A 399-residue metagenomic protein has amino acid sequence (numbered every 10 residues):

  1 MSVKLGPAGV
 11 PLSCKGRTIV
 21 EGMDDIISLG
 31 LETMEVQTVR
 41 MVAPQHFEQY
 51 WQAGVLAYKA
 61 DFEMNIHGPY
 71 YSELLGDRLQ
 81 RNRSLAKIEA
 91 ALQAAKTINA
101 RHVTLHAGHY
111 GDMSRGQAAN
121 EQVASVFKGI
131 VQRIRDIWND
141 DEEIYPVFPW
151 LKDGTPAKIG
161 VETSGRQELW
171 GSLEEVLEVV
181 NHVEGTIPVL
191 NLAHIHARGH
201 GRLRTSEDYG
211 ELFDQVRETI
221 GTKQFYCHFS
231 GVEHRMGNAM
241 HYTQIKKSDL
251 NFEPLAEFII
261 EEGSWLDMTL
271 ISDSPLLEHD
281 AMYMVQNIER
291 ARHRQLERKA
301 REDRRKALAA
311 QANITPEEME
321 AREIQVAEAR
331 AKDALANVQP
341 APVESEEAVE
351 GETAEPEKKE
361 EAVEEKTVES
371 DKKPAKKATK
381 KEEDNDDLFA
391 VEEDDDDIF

Functional and structural regions predicted by a protein language model:
M1-Q93, I187, R294-P340, S345 (+7 more regions): N-terminal pre-domain/capping segments
V3-G9, M34-V36, M64-G68, V103-L105 (+4 more regions): Hydrophobic faces of well-ordered beta-strands that scaffold small-molecule active sites in alpha/beta enzyme cores
A8-L12, Q37-M41, P69-Y71, G108-Y110 (+4 more regions): Active-site beta-loop-alpha junctions enriched in small/polar residues
G16, S114-Q117, W170-L173, H196-D267: Gly/Pro-rich active-site loop or hairpin
M23-S28, Q45-N65, Q93-T97, Q132-R135 (+4 more regions): Acidic (Asp/Glu)-rich catalytic clusters
K59, L74-V189: Active-site acidic/histidine proton-transfer and metal-coordination neighborhood in alpha/beta enzyme cores
S264-M268, D273-E278, H293, E302-R305: Flexible, acidic glycine-rich loops studded with aromatic residues
E278-A291: C-terminal helical cap(s) of enzyme catalytic domains, especially alpha/beta-barrels
